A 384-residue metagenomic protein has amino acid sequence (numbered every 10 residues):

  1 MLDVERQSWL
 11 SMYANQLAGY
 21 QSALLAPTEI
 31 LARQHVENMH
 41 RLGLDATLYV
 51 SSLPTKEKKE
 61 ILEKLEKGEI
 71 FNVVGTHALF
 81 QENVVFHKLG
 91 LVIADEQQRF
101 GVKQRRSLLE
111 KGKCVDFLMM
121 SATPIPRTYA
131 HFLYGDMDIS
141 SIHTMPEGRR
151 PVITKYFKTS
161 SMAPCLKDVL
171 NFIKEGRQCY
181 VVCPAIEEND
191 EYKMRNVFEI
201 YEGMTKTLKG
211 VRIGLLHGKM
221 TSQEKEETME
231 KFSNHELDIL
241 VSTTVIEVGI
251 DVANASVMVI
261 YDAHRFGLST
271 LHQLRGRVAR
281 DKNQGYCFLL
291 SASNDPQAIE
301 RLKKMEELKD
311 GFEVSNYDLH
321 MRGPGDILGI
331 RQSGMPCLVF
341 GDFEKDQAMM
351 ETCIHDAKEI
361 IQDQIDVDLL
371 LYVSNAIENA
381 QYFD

Functional and structural regions predicted by a protein language model:
D3-Y13: Motif I (Walker A/P-loop) of helicase-class P-loop NTPases
S11-V36, L44-D45: Conserved SF1/SF2 helicase motif Ia
G19-S22, D45, G68-N72, K88-L91 (+6 more regions): Loop/turn-to-beta-strand initiation segments
S52-V73, F80-L89, S222-I239: Conserved motor-coupling elements within RecA-like helicase/translocase cores
K64, N72, A78-M120: SF2 helicase catalytic motif II
P126-P146, I250, L302-K303: Short regulatory helix/loop adjacent to the ATP-binding pocket of P-loop NTPases
D136-I200: Conserved interdomain linker/interface between the two RecA-like ATPase lobes of SF2 helicase motors
M162-Q178, F198-D384: C-terminal helicase module of SF1/SF2 nucleic-acid helicases/translocases
